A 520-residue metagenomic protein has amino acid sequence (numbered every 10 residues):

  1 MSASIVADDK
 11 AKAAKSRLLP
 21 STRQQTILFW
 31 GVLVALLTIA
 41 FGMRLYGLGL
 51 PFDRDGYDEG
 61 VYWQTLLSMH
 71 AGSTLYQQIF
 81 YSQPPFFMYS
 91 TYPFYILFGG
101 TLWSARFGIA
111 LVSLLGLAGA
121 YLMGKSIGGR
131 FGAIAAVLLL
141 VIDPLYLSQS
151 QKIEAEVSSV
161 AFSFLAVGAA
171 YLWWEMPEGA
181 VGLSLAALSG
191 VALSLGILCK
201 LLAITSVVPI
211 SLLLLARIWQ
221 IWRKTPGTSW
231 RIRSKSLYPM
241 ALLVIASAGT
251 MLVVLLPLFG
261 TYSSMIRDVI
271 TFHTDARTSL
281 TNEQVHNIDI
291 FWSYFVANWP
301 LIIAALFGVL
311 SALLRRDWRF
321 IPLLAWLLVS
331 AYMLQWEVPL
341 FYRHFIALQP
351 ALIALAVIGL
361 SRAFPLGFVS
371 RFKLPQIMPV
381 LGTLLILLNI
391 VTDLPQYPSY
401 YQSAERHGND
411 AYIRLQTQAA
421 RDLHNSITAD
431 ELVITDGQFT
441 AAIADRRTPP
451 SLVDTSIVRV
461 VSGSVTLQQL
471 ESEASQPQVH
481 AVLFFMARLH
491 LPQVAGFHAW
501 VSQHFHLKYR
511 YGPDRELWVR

Functional and structural regions predicted by a protein language model:
S4, F29, V34, V244-I245 (+1 more regions): Signature aromatic-anchored transmembrane alpha helix within multi-pass, membrane-resident enzymes that catalyze glycan
A40-M43, A136-V141, S148, L193 (+1 more regions): Short helix- or helix-capping micro-motifs that position conserved polar/aromatic residues at function-defining sites
M43, S236-A276, W336, L388-T392 (+1 more regions): Membrane-lumen/periplasm interface segments of specific transmembrane helices in polyprenyl phosphate-linked
K125-I127, F131, A166-L188, F307-W318 (+1 more regions): Membrane-interface transmembrane helices that cradle and orient dolichyl/undecaprenyl
Q149-S150, E156, C199, T205 (+2 more regions): Hydrophobic/aromatic-rich transmembrane helices and adjacent perimembrane loops
M176, L193, S206-A248, V309-R315 (+2 more regions): Perimembrane helix-loop-helix junctions
L202-A203, L385-R520: Extracytoplasmic
G249, V296-A331, A356: Hydrophobic, aromatic-rich transmembrane alpha-helices and their immediate juxtamembrane boundary segments
